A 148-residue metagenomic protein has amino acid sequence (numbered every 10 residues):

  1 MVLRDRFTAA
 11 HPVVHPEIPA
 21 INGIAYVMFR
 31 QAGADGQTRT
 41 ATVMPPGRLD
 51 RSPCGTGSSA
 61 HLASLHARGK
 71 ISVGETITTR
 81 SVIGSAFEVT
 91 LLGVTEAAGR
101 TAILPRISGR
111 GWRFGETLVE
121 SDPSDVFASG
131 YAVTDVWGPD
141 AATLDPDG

Functional and structural regions predicted by a protein language model:
M1-G148: Active-site proximal loop and beta-alpha junction motif in alpha/beta enzyme cores
